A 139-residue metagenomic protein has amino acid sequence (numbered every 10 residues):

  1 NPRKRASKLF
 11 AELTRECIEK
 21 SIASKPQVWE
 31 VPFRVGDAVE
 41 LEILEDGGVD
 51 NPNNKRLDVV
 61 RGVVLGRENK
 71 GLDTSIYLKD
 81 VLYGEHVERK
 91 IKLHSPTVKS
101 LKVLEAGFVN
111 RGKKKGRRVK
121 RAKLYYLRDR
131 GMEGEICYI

Functional and structural regions predicted by a protein language model:
N1-Y77: Ribosome large-subunit tunnel/peptidyl-transferase-proximal elements
E42, D58-I139: Structured, basic alpha/beta domains of bacterial-type, RNA-associated proteins
